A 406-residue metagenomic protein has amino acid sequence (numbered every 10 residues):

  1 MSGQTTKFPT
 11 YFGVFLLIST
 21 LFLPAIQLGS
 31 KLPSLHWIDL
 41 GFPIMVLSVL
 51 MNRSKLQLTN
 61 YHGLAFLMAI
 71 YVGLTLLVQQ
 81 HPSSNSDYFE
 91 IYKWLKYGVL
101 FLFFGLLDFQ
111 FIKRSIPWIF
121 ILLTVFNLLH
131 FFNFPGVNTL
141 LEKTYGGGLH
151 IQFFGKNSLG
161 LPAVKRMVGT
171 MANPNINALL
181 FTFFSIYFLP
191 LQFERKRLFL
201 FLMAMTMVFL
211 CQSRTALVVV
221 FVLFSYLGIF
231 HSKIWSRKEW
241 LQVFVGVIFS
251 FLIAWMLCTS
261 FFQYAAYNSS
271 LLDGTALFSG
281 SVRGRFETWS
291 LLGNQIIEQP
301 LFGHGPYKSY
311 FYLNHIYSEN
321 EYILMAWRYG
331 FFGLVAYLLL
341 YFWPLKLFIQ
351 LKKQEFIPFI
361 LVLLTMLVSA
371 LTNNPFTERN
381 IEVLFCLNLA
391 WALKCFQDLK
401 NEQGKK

Functional and structural regions predicted by a protein language model:
M1-K55, I70-Q80, M366-A370, N380-V383 (+1 more regions): N-terminal signal-anchor transmembrane segment
S2-G3, G41-K55, F181-L191, L334-L351 (+1 more regions): Hydrophobic, aromatic-rich transmembrane alpha-helices and their immediate juxtamembrane boundary segments
Q27-I38, V78-Y92, A172-A178, L198-S232 (+2 more regions): Helix-loop-helix junctions and helix-breaking kinks within/between transmembrane helices of multi-pass membrane
H62-G63, Q192-R197, F221-F244, R328-L367: Hydrophobic transmembrane alpha-helices and their immediate junctions
L64-I70, S83-L106, S115, F120: Aromatic-anchored transmembrane helix interface
G73-V78, V125, F131-F134, C211 (+2 more regions): A membrane-periplasm/extracellular boundary helix in multi-pass inner-membrane enzymes that assemble envelope glycans
K113-E142, F154-Q212, L217-F230: Alpha-helical transmembrane segments of multi-pass inner-membrane proteins
F262-F332, R379: Long extracytoplasmic/lumenal interhelical loops at the membrane interface of multi-pass membrane proteins
